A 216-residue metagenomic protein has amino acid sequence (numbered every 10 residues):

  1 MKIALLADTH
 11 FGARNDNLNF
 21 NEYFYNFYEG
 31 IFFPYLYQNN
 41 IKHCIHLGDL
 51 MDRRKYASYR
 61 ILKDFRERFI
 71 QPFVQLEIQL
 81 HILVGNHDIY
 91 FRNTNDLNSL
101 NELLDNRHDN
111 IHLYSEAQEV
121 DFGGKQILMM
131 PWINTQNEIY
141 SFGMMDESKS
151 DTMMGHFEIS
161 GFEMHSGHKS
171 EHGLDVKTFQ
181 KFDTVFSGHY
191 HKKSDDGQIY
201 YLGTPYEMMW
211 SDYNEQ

Functional and structural regions predicted by a protein language model:
M1-I3, E29, F33-Q38, T135-Q136 (+3 more regions): A structural signal for the main folded, soluble domain(s) of proteins
K2, T9, A13-E119, T178-F182: Core catalytic region of metal-dependent phosphoesterases/phosphodiesterases, especially metallo-beta-lactamase-like
K2-F11, G124-I133, T152-H156, Y200-G203: Active-site-proximal beta-strand elements of phosphoester/diester hydrolases
A4, I45, H81, Y114 (+4 more regions): Hydrophobic/aromatic beta-strand patches that form the interior of the parallel beta-sheet core in alpha/beta enzyme
D8, G48-D49, G85-N86, H156 (+2 more regions): Active-site glycine-centered loops adjacent to acidic/histidine catalytic or metal-binding residues that shape
I89-N93, V120-F122, M129, N134-I139 (+3 more regions): Short, well-ordered, mixed-charge alpha-helical segments that flank or form enzyme active sites
N134-F182: Active-site-proximal segments of metal-dependent phosphoesterases and phosphodiesterases across multiple
H165-Q216: Conserved beta-sheet core of the metallophosphoesterase superfamily
